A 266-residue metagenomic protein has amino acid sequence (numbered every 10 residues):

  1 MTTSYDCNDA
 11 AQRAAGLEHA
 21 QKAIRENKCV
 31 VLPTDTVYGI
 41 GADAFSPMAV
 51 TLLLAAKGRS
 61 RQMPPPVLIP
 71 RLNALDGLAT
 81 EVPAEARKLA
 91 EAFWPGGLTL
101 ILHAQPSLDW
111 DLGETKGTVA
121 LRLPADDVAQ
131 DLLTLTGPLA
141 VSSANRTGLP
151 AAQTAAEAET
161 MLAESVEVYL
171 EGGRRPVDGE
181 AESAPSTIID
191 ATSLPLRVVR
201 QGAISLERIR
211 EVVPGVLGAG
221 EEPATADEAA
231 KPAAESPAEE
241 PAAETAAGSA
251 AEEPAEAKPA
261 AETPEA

Functional and structural regions predicted by a protein language model:
M1-A266: Active-site-adjacent structural elements in enzyme catalytic cores
